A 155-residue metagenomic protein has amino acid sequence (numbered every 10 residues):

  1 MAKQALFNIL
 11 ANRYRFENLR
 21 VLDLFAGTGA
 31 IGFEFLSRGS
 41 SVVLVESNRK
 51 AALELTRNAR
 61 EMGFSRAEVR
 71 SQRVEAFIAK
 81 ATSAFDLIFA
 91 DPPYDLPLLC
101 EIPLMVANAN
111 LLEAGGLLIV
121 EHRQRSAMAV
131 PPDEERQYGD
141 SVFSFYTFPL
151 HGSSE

Functional and structural regions predicted by a protein language model:
M1-E155: Class I S-adenosyl-L-methionine-dependent methyltransferase catalytic core
